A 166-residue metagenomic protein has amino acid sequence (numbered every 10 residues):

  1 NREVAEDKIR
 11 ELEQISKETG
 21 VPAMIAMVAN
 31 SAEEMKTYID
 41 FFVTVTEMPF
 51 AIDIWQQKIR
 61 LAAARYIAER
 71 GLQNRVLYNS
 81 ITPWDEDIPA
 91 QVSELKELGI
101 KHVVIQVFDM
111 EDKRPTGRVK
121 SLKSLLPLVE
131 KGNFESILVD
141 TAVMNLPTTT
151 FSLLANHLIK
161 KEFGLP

Functional and structural regions predicted by a protein language model:
N1-G117: Active-site beta->alpha loop and helix N-cap motifs at the rims of alpha/beta catalytic domains
Q91-P166: Catalytic alpha/beta core domains of metabolic enzymes, predominantly
